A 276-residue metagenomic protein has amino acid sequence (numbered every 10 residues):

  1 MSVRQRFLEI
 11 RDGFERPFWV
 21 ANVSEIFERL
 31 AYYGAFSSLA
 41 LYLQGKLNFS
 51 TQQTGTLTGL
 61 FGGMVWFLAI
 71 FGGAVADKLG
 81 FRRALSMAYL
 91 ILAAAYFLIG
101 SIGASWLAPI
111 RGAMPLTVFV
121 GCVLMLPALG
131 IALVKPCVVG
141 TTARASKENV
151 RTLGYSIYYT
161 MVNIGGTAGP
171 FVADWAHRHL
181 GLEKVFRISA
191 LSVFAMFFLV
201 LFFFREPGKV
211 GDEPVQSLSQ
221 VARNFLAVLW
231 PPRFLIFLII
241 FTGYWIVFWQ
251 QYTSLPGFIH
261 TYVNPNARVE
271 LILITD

Functional and structural regions predicted by a protein language model:
S2-E15, G211-I239, P265, L271: Juxtamembrane intracellular "pre-TM" segments in multi-pass secondary transporters
S37-Q53, T253-D276: Short amphipathic helix-loop junctions that connect adjacent transmembrane helices in Major Facilitator Superfamily/SLC
G59-A74: Central cavity-lining transmembrane alpha-helices of secondary-active solute carriers, predominantly the Major
V65, T152-R178, A190-M196: Glycine-rich segments within core transmembrane alpha-helices of 12-TM secondary carriers
K78-L92: Cytoplasmic membrane-interface "Motif A"-like loop-to-helix N-cap segments of 12-TM Major Facilitator Superfamily
L90-P115: C-terminal ends and interior cores of transmembrane alpha-helices in multi-pass membrane transporters/permeases
G121, E183-F202: Symmetry-related core transmembrane helices of the 12-TM Major Facilitator Superfamily/SLC fold
L133-K147: Intracellular juxtamembrane helix-capping segments at the cytosolic ends of symmetry-related transmembrane helices
